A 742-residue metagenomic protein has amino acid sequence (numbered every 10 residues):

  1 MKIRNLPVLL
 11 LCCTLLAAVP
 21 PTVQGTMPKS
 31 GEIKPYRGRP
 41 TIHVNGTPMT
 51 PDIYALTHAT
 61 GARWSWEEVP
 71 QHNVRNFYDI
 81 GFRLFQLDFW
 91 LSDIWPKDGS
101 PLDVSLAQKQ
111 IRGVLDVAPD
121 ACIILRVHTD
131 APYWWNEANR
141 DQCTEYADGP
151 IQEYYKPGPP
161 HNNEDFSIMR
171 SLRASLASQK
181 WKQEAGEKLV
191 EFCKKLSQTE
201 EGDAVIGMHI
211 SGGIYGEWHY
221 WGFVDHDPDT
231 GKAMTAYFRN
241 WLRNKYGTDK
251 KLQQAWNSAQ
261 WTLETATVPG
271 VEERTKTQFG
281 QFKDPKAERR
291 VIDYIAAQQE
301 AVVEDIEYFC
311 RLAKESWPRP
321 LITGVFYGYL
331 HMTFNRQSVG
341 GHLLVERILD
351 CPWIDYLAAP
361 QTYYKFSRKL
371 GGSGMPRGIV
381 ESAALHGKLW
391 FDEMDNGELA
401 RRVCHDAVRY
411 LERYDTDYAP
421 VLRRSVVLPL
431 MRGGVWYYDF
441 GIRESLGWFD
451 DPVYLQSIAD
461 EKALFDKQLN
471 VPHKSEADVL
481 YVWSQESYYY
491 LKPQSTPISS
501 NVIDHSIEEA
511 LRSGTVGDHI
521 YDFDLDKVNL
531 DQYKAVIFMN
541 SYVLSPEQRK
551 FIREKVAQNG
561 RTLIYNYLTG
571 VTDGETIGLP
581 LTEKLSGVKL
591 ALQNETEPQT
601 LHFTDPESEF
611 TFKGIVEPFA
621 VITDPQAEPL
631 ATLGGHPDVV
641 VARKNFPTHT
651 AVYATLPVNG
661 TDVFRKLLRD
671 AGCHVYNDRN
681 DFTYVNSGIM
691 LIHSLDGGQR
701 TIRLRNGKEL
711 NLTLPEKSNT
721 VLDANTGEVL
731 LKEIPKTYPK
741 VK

Functional and structural regions predicted by a protein language model:
V19-F77, N470-V471: N-terminal carbohydrate-binding accessory modules
P21-T41, M234-A236, N240, Q626-V640: Short acidic, Pro/Gly- and aromatic-enriched capping/linker segments at domain boundaries
P51-W64, D88-S105, D165-E187, P285-E304 (+7 more regions): The substrate-binding groove and active-site-proximal loops of carbohydrate-active enzymes, especially glycoside
W66-G158, E184, C193-S197, I306-W317 (+1 more regions): Aromatic-lined substrate-binding rim segments of carbohydrate-active enzymes
E68, V345-I348, E509-N529: A short, well-structured beta->alpha microelement
N136-I354, P360-Y363, S373: Polysaccharide-binding and catalytic clefts of secreted carbohydrate-active enzymes
R319, G324-H505, L592-P618, E628-G634 (+3 more regions): Hydrophobic targeting/anchoring helices
Y418, M539-K742: A conserved amphipathic helix/loop scaffold that creates a polar/acidic microenvironment used either to coordinate
